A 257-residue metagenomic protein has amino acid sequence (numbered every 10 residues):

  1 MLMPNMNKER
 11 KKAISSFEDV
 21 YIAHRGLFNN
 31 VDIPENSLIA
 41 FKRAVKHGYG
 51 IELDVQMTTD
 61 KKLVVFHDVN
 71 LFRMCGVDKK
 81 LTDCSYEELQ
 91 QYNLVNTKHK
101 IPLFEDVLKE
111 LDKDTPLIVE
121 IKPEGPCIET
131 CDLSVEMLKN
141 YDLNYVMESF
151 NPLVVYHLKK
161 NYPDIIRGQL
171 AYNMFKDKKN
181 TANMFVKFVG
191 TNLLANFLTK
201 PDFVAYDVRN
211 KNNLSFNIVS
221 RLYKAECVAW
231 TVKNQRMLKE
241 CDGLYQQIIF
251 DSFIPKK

Functional and structural regions predicted by a protein language model:
M1-K257: Phosphate-group recognition and catalysis centered on beta-loop-alpha active-site segments
